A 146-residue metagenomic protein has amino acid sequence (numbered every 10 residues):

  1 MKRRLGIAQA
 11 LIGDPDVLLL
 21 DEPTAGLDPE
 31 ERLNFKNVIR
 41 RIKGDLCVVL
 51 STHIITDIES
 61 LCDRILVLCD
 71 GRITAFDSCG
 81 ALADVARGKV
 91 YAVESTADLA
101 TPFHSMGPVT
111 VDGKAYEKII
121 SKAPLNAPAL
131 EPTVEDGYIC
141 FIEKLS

Functional and structural regions predicted by a protein language model:
R3-L5: Residues in the signature-helix immediately C-terminal to the ABC NBD "C-loop/LSGGQ" signature motif
A8, I12-D16: A short, proline-enriched helix->beta-strand linker immediately N-terminal to the Walker B motif in ABC-type P-loop
A8, K36, A83, E135-I139: Conserved protein kinase catalytic domain
D16-V17, L46: The start of beta-strands in P-loop NTPase/AAA+ ATPase cores
L18-E22, L27: Catalytic Walker B motif of ABC-type/P-loop ATPase nucleotide-binding domains
P29-E31: Helix N-cap at the start of a conserved alpha-helix in ABC-type nucleotide-binding domains
N34-I119: ABC transporter nucleotide-binding domain
M106-S146: C-terminal coupling/interaction segments
